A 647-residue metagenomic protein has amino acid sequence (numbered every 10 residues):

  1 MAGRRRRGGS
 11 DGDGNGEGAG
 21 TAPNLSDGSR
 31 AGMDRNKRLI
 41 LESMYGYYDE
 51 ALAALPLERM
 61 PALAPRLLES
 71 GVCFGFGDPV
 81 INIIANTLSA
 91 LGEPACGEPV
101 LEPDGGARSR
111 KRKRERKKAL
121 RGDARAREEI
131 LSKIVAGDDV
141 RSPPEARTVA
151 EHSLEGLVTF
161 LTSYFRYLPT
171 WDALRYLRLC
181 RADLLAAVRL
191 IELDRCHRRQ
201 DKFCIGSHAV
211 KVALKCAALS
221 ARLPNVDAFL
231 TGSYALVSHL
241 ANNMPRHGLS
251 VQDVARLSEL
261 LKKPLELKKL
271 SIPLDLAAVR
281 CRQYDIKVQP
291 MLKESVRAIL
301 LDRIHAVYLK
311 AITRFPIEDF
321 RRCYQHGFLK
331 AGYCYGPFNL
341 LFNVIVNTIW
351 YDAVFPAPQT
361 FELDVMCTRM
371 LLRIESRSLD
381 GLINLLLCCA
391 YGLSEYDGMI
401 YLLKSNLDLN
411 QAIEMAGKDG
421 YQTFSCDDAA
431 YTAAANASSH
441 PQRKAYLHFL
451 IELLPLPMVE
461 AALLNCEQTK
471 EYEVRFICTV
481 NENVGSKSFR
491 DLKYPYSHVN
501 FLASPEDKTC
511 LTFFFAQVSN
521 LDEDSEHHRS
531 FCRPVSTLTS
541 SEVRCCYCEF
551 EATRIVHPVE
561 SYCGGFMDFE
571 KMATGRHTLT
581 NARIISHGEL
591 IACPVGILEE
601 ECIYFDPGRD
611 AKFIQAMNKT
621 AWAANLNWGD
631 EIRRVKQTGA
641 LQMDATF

Functional and structural regions predicted by a protein language model:
A2-P457, H498, C510-F515, S519-T539 (+8 more regions): Acidic, serine/proline-rich low-complexity intrinsically disordered regions
M458-V480, G588: Short, non-transmembrane alpha-helical segments in secretory-pathway proteins
T479-F514: Exposed beta-strand-loop-beta-strand "reactive/processing" segments of non-cytosolic proteins
